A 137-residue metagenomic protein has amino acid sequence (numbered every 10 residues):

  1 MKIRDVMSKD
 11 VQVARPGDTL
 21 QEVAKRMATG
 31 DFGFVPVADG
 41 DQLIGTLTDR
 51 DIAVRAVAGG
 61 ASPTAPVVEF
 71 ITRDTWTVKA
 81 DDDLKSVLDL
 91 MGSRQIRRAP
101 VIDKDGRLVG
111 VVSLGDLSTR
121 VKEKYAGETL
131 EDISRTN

Functional and structural regions predicted by a protein language model:
M1-D10, T48-G92, L108-N137: Tandem CBS (Bateman) regulatory domains
M1-I3, G17-T19, G30-F34, R50-A53: Short acidic/polar alpha-helix capping motifs at helix-coil junctions
V13-D31, A38, V78-Q95, I102-D103 (+1 more regions): The conserved cystathionine-beta-synthase
M27-G30, V35-R50, M91, A99-G115: A glycine-centered beta-loop-beta connector
